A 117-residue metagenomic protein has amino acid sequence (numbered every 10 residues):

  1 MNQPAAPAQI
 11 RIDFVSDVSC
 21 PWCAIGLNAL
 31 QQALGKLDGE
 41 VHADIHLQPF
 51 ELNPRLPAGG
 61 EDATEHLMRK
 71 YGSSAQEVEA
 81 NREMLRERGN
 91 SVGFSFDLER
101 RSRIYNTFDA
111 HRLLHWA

Functional and structural regions predicted by a protein language model:
M1-I10, D38: Extreme N-terminus of proteins, especially the signal/transit-peptide cleavage junction and the first residues
P7-P21, G26-L30, I45-Q48: Short active-site neighborhood of thiol/selenol oxidoreductases, capturing the structured segment around
L27-A117: Structural alpha/beta surface segment adjacent to cysteine/selenocysteine redox centers across thiol/disulfide enzymes
